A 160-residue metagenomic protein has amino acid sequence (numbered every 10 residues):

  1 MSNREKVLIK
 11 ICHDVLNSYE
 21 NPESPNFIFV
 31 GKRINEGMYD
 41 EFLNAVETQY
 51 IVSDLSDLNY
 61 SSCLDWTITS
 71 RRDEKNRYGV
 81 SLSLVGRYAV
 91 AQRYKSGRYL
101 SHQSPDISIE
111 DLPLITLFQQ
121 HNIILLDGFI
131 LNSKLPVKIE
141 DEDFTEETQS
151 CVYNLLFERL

Functional and structural regions predicted by a protein language model:
S2-Q120, L125: Extended, charge-biased low-complexity segments that typically form long amphipathic alpha-helices/coiled-coils
T116-L160: Acidic, proline/glycine-rich low-complexity IDRs
